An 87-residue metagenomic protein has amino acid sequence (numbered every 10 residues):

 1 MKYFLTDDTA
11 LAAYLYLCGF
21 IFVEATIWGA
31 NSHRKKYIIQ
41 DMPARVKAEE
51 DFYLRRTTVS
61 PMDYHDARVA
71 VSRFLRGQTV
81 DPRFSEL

Functional and structural regions predicted by a protein language model:
M1-W28: Short, charged/polar N-terminal "headpieces" of proteins
D8-T9, M42, P82: Short linear motifs in intrinsically disordered/low-complexity regions
A13-Y14, W28-A30, K47, R83: Residues in flexible loops and secondary-structure boundaries
Y14-Y16, Y37, F52-Y53, Y64: Aromatic side chains
I21-V23, W28, I39, L54-R56 (+1 more regions): General N-terminal targeting signals
G29-H33, I38-F52: Acidic, low-complexity, intrinsically disordered interaction modules
V46-L87: C-terminal basic regulatory modules in eukaryotic proteins
